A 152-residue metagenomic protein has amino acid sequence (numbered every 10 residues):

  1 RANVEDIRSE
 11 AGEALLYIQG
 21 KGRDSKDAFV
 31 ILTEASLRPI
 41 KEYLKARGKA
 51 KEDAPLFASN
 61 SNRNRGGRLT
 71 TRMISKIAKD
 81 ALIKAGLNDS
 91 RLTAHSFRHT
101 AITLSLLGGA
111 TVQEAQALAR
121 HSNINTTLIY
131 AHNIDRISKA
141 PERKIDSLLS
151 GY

Functional and structural regions predicted by a protein language model:
R1-A2, D24, G108-A110, H121: A short, glycine-centered helix-capping/turn motif at helix boundaries that positions DNA-contacting or catalytic
R1-E42: Conserved tyrosine-mediated DNA breakage-rejoining catalytic core shared by Y-recombinases
V30, K49-E52, S75-A117: Short, basic (Lys/Arg/His-rich) helix/loop patches that form interaction surfaces in the mid-to-C-terminal regions
L32, A78, T127-Y130: Mobile genetic element proteins and their domesticated derivatives, centered on retroelements and DNA transposons
E34-N88: Active-site/catalytic core of tyrosine-dependent DNA strand-transfer enzymes
A119, N123-K144: Catalytic-site neighborhood detector that most strongly recognizes the C-terminal catalytic loop/helix of tyrosine
D146-Y152: C-terminal secondary-structure termini that scaffold catalytic or DNA-interacting sites
